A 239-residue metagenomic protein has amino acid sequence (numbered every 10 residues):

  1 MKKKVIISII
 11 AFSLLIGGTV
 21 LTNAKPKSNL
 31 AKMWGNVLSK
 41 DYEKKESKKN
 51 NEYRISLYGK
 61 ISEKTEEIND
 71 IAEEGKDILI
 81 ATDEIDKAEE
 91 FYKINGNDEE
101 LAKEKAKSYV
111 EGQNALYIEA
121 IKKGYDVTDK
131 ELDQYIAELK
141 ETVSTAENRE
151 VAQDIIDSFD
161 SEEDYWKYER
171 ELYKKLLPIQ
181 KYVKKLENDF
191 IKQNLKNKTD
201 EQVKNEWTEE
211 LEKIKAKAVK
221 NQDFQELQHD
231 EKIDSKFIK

Functional and structural regions predicted by a protein language model:
M1-L101, N205-K239: Short, low-structural-confidence N-terminal segments
I78-A102, Y125-V203: Charged, solvent-exposed helices and adjacent loops that form client-binding or oligomerization surfaces
L101-N114, T128: Extracytoplasmic beta-rich ectodomain segments of secreted or membrane-anchored proteins
